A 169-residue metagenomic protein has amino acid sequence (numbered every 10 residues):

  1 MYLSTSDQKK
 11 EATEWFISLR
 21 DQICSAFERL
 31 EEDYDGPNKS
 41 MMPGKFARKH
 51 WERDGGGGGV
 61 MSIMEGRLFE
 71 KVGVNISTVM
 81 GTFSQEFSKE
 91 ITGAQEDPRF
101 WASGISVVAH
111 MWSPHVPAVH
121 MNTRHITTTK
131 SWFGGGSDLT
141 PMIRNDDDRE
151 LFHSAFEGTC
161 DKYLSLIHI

Functional and structural regions predicted by a protein language model:
Y2-T92: Gly/Pro-rich turn-and-neighbor structural signature
T13, R20, C24, S106 (+3 more regions): Short, well-ordered alpha-helical packing segments
R29, D33-P37, D97, I126-K130 (+1 more regions): Short, surface-exposed, charged/polar-biased interaction segments
G58-G135: Internal mixed beta-strand/loop scaffold within catalytic domains of large alpha/beta enzymes
P114-K162: N-terminal accessory/precursor segments of enzymes
I167-I169: Conserved small/polar residues in nucleotide/adenosyl-binding loops
